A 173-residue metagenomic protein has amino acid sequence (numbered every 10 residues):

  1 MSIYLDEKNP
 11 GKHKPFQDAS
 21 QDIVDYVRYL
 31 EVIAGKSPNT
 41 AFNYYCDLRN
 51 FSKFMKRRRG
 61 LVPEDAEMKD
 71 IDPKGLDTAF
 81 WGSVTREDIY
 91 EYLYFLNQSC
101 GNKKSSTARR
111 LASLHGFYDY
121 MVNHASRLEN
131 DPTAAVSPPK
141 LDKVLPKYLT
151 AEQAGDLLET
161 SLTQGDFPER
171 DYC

Functional and structural regions predicted by a protein language model:
M1-C173: Conserved catalytic core of the tyrosine transesterase superfamily
